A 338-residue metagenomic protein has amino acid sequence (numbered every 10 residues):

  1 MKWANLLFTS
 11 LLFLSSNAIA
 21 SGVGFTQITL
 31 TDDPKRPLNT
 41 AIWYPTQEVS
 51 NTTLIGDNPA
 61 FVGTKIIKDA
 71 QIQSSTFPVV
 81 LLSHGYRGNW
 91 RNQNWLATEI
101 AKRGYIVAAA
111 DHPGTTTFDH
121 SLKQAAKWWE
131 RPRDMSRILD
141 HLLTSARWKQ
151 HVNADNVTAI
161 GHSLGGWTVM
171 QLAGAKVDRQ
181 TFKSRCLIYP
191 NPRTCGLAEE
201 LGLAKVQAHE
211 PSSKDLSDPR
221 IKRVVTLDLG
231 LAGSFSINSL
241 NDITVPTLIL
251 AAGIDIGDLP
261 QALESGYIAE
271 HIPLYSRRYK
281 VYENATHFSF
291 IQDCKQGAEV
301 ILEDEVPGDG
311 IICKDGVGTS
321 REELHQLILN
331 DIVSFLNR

Functional and structural regions predicted by a protein language model:
A20-L81, Q261, A298: Domain-level recognition of soluble alpha/beta enzyme cores, biased toward histidine phosphatases/phosphomutases
I72-T76, G88-D111: Short amphipathic alpha-helix adjacent to the substrate-entry channel of hydrolases
P78-G85, D111, A251-A252: The conserved beta1-alpha1 loop
R87-E99, T116-R137: Catalytic nucleophile-loop/oxyanion-hole region of alpha/beta-hydrolase and closely related hydrolase-like folds
Q124-Q150, A154, W167, Q171 (+3 more regions): Alpha/beta-hydrolase active-site loop
A159-G161: Short beta-strand immediately N-terminal to the catalytic nucleophile in serine-hydrolase-like folds
I243, I249-A251: Short beta-strand/loop motif that positions the catalytic acidic residue of the alpha/beta-hydrolase fold
Q296-R338: Catalytic active-site module of serine/aspartate enzymes centered on a nucleophile-bearing elbow/loop
